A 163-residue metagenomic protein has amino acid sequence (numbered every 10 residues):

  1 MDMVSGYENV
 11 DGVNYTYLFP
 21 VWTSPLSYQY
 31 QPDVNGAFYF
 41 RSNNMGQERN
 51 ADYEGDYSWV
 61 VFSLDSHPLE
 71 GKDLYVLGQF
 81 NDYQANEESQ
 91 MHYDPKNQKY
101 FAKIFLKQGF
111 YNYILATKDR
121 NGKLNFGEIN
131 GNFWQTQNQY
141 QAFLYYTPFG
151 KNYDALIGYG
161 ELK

Functional and structural regions predicted by a protein language model:
M1-D2: Membrane-inserting hydrophobic helices used for pore formation or membrane fusion
T16-E70, L156-K163: Basic K/R-rich, polyanion-interacting modules in nucleoproteins and related proteins
V61-Q108, R120-F149: Aromatic-rich carbohydrate-binding modules that target alpha-glucans
F143-K163: C-terminal engagement modules used by replication, chromatin/transcription, nuclear envelope/ESCRT, and ubiquitin
